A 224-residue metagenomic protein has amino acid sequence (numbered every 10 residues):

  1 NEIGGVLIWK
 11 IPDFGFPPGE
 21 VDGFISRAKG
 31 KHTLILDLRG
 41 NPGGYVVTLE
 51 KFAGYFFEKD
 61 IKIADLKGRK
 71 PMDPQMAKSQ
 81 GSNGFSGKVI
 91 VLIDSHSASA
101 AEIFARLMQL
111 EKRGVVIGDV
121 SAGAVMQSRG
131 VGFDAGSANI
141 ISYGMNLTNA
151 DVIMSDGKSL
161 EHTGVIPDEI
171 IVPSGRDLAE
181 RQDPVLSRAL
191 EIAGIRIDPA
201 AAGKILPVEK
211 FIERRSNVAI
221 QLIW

Functional and structural regions predicted by a protein language model:
N1-A138: Cleft-lining beta-strand/loop regions that shape enzyme active-site pockets
K10, A64, I117, N146-I153 (+1 more regions): Residues in well-ordered beta-strands of folded domains
P12-D13, S95-H96, V120-S121, N149-D151 (+4 more regions): A broadly conserved detector of short glycine/acidic/proline-rich loop/turn motifs that flank catalytic sites and bind
K31-T33, G164-I171: Short acidic (Asp/Glu) and glycine-rich catalytic loops that position anionic groups and cofactors
S86-K88, I170-S174: Flexible glycine/proline-enriched surface loops and loop-helix/loop-strand junctions
M108, G157, A189: Hydrophobic, well-ordered secondary-structure elements that form the walls of internal hydrophobic environments
M126, E161-T163, R176-E180, P184-W224: Conserved functional hotspot residues or short segments at active or partner-binding sites across diverse domains
G130-G132, S137-H162, I166-P167: C-terminal structured "cap/appendage" subdomains that terminate the fold
